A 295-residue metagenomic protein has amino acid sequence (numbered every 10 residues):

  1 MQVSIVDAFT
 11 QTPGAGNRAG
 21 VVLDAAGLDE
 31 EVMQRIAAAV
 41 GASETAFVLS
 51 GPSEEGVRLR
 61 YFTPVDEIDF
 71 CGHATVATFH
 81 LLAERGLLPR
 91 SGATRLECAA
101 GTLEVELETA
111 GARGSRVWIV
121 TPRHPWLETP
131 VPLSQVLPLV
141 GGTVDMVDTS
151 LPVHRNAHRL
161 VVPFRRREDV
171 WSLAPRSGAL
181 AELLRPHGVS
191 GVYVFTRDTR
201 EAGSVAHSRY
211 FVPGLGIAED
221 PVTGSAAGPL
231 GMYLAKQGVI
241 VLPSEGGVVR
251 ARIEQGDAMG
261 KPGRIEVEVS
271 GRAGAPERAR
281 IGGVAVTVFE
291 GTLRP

Functional and structural regions predicted by a protein language model:
M1-A15: N-terminal, positively charged, Ser/Thr/Ala/Gly-biased leader segments that form transit/presequence-like amphipathic
Q11-A15, A19-G20, D29, E290: Short N-terminal binding/cap micro-motifs at the start of the first secondary-structure element
P13, L59-L82, S208, G216-M232: Glycine/serine-rich anion-binding loops at beta->alpha junctions that coordinate negatively charged ligand groups
V21-A25, V48-L49, V162-F164, F195-R197 (+3 more regions): Short beta-strand-to-turn element immediately C-terminal to the catalytic PLP-Schiff-base lysine in fold type I
V21-V22, D29, I36-G41: N-terminal beta-alpha supersecondary unit
R35-I68, T199-A206: Anion-binding (especially nucleotide phosphate/pyrophosphate-binding) glycine-rich loop and adjoining beta-alpha core
E54-G56, F62-L184, A235-P295: Acidic, low-complexity central loop/insert segments
H154, P163-G216: A mid-sequence, solvent-exposed acidic-amphipathic segment
